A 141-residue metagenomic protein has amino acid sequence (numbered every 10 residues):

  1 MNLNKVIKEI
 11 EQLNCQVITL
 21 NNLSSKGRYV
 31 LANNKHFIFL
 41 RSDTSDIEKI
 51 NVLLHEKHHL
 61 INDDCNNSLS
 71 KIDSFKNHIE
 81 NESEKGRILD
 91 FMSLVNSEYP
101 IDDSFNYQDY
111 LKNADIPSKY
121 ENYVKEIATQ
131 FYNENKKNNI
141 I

Functional and structural regions predicted by a protein language model:
M1-I141: Active-site hotspot residues in diverse enzymes, especially metal/ion-binding acidic/histidine motifs
